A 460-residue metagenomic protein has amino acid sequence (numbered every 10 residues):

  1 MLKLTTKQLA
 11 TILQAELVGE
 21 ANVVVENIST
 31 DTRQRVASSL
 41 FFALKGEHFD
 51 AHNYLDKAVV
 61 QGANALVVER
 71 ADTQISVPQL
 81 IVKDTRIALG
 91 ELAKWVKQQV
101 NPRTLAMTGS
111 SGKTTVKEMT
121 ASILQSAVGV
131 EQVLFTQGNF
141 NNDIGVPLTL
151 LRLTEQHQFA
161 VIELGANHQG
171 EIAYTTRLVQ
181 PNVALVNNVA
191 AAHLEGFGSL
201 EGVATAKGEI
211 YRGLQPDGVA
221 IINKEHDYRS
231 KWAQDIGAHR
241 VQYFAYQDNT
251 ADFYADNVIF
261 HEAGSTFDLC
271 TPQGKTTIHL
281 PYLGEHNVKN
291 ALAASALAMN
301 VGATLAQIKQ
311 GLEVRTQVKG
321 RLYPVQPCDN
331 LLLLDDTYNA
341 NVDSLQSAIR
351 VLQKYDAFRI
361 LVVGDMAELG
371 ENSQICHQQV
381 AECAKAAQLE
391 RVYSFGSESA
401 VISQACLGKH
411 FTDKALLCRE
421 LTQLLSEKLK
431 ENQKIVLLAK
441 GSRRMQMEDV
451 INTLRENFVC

Functional and structural regions predicted by a protein language model:
M1-A15, A37-L40, G129-E131, N182 (+9 more regions): ATP-dependent carboxylate-amine ligase
M1-E91, W95, Y254, L283 (+4 more regions): N-terminal leader/targeting and accessory segments in enzymes
K7-A10, L89-V219, K224, Y228-G237 (+4 more regions): Phosphate-binding loop of NTP-binding sites
L9, S39, A58, L92 (+14 more regions): Residue-level signal for inorganic ion chemistry
G19-I28, I87-G90, N141-I144, L164-Q169 (+5 more regions): Short gly/ser/thr-rich secondary-structure transition/capping motifs
G46, A191, S199, Q317 (+1 more regions): Short, conserved catalytic or interaction motifs in soluble domains
L66-T73, K224-Y228, Y246, F395-A400 (+1 more regions): Short, polar loop motifs at secondary-structure junctions
K117-A121, N257-K275, R321-Y323: Acidic-glycine-rich active-site phosphate/pyrophosphate-binding loop
